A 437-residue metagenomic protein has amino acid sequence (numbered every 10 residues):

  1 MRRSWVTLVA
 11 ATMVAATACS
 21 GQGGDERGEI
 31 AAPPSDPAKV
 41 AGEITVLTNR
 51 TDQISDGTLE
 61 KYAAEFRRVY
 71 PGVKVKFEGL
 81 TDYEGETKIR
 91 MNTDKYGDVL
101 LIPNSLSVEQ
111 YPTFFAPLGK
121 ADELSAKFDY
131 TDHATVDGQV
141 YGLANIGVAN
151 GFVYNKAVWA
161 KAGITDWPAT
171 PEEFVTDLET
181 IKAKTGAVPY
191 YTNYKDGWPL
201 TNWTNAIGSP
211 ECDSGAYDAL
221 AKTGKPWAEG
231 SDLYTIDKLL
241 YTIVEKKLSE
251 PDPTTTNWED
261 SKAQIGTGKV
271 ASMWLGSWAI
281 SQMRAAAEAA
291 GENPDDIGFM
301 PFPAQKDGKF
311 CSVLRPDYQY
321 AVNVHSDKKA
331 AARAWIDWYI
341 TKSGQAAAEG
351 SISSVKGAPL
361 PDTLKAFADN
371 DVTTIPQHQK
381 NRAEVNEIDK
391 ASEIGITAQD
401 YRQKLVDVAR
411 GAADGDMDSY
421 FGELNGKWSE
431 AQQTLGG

Functional and structural regions predicted by a protein language model:
R3-A11, A16-S107, A346-A347, S419 (+1 more regions): Conserved N-terminal structural module of periplasmic/extracytoplasmic solute-binding proteins
D36, G119-D132, Y194, E211-T235 (+3 more regions): Short, solvent-exposed loop/beta-turn-alpha elements that line the ligand-binding surface or hinge of extracytoplasmic
A64, R68, A162, E245-L248 (+1 more regions): Extracytoplasmic/periplasmic substrate-recognition and gating elements
E78-T87, P171-V175, D252-G266: Short helix-initiation/N-cap motifs at beta->coil->alpha
P103-N150, F299-M300: Hinge/lid segment of periplasmic solute-binding proteins
L143, N150, V175-K225: Extracytoplasmic/periplasmic solute-binding protein
A160, R382-G437: Conserved C-terminal helix/tail region of periplasmic/extracytoplasmic solute-binding proteins
L178, K222-P253: Glycine-centered hinge/linker elements that transmit conformational signals in sensory and ligand-binding systems
